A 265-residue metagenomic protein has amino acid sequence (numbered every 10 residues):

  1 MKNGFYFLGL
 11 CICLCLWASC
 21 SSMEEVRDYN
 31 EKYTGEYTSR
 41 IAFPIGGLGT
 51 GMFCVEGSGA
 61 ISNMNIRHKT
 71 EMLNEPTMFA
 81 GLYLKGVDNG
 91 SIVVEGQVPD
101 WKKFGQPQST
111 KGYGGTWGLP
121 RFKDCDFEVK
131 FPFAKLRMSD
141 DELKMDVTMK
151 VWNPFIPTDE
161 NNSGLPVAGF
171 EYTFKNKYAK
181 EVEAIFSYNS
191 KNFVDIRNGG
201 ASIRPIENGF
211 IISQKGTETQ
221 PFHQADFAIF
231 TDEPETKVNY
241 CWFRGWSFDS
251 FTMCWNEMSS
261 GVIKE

Functional and structural regions predicted by a protein language model:
M1-E24: Bacterial Sec-dependent N-terminal signal peptides
S22-W101: Beta-strand-rich N-terminal accessory domains
Y29-E31, T38-I41, F122-C125, T158-N161 (+1 more regions): Generic recognition of flexible, low-complexity loop/linker segments
S39, L48, M78, K130-P132 (+2 more regions): Residues that flank catalytic or metal-binding motifs in active/ligand-binding sites
F53-G57, N63-R67, V93-Q97, Q106 (+3 more regions): Short, solvent-exposed loop/turn and secondary-structure capping segments
M78-G86, G90-S91, Q97-S109, A134-L136 (+2 more regions): Short polybasic amphipathic segments
K103-V167, S247-E265: Extended, loop-rich substrate-binding clefts of extracytoplasmic carbohydrate-active enzymes
M149, P154-S260: Polysaccharide-binding surfaces and accessory modules of carbohydrate-active proteins
